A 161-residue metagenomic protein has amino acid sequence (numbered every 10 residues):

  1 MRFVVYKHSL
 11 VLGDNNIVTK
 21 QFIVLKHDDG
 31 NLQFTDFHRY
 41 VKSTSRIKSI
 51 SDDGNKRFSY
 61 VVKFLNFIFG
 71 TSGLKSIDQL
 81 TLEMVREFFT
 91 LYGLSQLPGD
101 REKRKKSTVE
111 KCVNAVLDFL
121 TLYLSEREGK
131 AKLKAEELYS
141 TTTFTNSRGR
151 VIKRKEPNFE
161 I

Functional and structural regions predicted by a protein language model:
M1-I161: Charge-rich, intrinsically disordered N-terminal extensions that act as flexible nucleic-acid engagement or regulatory
